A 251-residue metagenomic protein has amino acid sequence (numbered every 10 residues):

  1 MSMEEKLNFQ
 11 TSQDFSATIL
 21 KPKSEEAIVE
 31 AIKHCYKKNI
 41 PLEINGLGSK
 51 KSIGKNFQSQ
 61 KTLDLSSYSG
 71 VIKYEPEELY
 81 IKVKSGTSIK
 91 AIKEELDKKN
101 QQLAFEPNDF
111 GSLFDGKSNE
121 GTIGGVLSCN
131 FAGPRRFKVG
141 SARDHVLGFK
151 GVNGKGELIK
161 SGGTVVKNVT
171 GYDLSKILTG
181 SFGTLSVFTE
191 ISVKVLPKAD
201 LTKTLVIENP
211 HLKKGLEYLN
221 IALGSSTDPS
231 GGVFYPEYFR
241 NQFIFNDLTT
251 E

Functional and structural regions predicted by a protein language model:
M1-F9, A31: N-terminal basic/disordered segments at the start of proteins
M1-M3, N56-D64, S69, N119 (+1 more regions): Polybasic, low-complexity association/targeting segments
Q13-F110: Glycine-rich N-terminal segment of FAD-binding domains in flavoprotein oxidoreductases, spanning the beta-loop-helix
I19-K23, Y80-K84, S141, V166 (+1 more regions): Catalytic cores of large soluble enzymes that bind and process phosphate-bearing ligands
A27-I40, P107-S118, E157-L178: Short, hydrophobic/aliphatic alpha-helical segments
K51-G70, K84, R135-K155, V187-E190 (+1 more regions): Structural signature of FAD isoalloxazine-binding scaffolds in flavoprotein oxidoreductases
L79-K160: A generic, well-ordered mixed alpha/beta core segment in the N-terminal half of proteins
S128, L147-E251: C-terminal substrate-binding/cap subdomain adjacent to the FAD-binding core in PCMH-type and related FAD-linked
